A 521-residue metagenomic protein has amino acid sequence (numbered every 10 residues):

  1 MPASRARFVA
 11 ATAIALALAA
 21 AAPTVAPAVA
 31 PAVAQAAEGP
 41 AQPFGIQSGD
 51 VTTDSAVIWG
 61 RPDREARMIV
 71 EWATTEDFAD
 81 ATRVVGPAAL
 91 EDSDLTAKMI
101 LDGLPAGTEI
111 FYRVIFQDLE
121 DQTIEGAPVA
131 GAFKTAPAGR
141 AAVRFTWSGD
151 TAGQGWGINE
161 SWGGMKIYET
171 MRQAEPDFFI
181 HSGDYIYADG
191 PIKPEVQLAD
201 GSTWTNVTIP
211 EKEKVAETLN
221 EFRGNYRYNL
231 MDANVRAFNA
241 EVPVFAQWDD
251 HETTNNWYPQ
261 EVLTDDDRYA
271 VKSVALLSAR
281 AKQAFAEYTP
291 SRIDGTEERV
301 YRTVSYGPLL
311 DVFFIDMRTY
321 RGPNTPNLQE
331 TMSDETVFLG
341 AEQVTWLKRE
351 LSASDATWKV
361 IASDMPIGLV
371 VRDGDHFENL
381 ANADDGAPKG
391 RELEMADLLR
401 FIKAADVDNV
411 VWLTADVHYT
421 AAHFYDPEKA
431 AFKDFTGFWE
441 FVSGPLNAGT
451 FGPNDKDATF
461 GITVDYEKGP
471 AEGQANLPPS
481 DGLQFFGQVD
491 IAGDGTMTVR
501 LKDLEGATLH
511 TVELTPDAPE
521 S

Functional and structural regions predicted by a protein language model:
M1-R5: N-terminal secretory signal peptides that target proteins for export/translocation
A11-A28: Bacterial N-terminal signal peptides
A28, A32-A36: Boundary at the C-terminal end of the N-terminal hydrophobic targeting segment
A37-S521: Metal-dependent phosphoester/phosphodiester hydrolase catalytic core
